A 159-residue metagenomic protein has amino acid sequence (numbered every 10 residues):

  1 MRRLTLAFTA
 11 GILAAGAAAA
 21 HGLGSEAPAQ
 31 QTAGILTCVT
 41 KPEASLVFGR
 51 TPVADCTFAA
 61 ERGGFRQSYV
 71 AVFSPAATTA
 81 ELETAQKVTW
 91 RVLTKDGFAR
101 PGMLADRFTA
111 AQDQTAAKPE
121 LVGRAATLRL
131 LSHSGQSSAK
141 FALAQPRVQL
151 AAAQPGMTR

Functional and structural regions predicted by a protein language model:
M1-L4: Positively charged n-region of N-terminal signal peptides that target proteins for export
A7-G16: Bacterial N-terminal signal peptides
G16-A17, V53: Hydrophobic alpha-helical segments
L23-R159: Small-residue-enriched, tightly packed secondary-structure blocks
